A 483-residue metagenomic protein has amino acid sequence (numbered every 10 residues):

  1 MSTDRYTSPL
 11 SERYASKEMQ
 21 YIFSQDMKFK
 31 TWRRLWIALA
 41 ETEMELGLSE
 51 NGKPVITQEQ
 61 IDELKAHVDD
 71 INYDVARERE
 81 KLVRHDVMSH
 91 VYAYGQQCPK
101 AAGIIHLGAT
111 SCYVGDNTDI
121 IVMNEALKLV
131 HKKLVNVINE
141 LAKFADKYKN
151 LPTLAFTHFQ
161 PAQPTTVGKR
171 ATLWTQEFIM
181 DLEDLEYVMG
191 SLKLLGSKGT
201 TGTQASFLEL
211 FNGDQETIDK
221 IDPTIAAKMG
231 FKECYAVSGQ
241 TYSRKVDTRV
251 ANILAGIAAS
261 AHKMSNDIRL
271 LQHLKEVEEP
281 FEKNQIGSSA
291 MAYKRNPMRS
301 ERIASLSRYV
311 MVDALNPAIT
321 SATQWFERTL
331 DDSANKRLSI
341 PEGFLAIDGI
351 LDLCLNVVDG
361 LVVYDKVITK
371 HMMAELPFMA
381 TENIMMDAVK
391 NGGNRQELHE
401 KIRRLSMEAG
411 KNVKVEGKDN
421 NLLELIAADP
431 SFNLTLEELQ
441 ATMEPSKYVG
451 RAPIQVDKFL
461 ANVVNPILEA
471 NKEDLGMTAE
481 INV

Functional and structural regions predicted by a protein language model:
S2-A205, F211-A226, G287-S288, M298-R302 (+3 more regions): A helix-coil-helix interface module used to build multimeric assemblies and to scaffold catalytic/cofactor sites
Q20-S24, V75-R77, Q285-S305, E327-E342 (+4 more regions): Short beta-alpha connecting loops at secondary-structure transitions that line or flank enzyme active sites
W36, R84-V87, C98, L134 (+7 more regions): Alpha-helical transition-metal enzyme core signature, strongest for iron centers
D146-G168, E278-K294, E327-A334, D359-M379: Glycine-rich cofactor-pocket loops
P223-Q240: A short, charged helix-loop
T241-E276, P280, Q285-A346: A conserved active-site cap/scaffold subdomain adjacent to cofactor or substrate pockets
E278, K401-E408: Active/binding-pocket-proximal capping segment
Y309-R395, K401: Long, amphipathic alpha-helical stalk/connector segments used for oligomerization, subunit docking, or mechanical
